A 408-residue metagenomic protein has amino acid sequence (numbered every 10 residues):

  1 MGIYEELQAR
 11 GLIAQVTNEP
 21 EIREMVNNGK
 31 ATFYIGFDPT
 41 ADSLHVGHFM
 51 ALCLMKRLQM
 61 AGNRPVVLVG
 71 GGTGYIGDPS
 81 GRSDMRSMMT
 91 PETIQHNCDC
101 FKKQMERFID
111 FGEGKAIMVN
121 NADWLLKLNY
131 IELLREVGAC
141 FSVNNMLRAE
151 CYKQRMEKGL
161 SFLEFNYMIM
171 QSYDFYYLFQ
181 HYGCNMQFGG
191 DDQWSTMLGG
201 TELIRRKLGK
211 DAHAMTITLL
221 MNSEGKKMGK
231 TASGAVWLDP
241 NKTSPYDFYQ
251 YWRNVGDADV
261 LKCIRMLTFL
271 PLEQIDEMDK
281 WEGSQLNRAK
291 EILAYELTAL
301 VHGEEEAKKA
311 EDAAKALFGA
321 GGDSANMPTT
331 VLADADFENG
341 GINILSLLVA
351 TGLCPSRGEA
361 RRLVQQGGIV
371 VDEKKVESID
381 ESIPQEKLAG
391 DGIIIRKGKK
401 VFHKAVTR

Functional and structural regions predicted by a protein language model:
M1-Q193, L198-T201, L208-H213, K226 (+1 more regions): NTP-dependent nucleotidyl-transfer catalytic core
I204-R408: Conserved nucleotide- and phosphate/pyrophosphate-binding catalytic cores in adenylate/nucleotidyl-handling enzymes
